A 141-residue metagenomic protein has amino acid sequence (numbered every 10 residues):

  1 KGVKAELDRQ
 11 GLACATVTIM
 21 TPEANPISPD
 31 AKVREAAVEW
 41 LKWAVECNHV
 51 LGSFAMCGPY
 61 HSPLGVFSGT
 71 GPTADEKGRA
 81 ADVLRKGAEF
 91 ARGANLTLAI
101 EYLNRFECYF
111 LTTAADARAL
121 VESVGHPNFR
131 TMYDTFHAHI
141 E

Functional and structural regions predicted by a protein language model:
K1, T18-E23: N-terminal substrate-binding region of glycoside hydrolase catalytic domains
G2-T16: Aromatic-lined substrate-binding rim segments of carbohydrate-active enzymes
R9, P26-T131, I140: Active-site acidic/histidine proton-transfer and metal-coordination neighborhood in alpha/beta enzyme cores
C14-I19, C57-P59: Non-cysteine beta-strand/loop elements that form the S-adenosyl-L-methionine
F136: Switch II (G3) loop of P-loop NTPases
